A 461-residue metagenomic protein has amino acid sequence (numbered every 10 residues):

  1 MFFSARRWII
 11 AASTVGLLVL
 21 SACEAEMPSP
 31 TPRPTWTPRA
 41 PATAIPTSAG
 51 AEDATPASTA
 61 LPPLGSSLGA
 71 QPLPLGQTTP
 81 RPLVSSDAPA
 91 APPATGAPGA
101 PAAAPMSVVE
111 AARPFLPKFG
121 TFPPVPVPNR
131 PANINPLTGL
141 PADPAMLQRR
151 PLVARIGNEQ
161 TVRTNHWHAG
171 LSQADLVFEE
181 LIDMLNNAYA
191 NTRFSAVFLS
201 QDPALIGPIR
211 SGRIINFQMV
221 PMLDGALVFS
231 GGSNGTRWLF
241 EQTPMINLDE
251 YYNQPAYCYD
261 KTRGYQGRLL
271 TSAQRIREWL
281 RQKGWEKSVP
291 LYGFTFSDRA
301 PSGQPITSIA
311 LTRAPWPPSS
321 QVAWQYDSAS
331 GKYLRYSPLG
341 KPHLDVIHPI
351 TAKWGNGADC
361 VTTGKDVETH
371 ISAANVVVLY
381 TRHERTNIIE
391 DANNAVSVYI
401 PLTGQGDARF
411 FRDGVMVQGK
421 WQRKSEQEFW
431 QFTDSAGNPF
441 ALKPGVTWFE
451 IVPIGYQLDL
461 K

Functional and structural regions predicted by a protein language model:
F2-A12: Bacterial N-terminal signal peptides that target proteins for export
F3-S4, E24, Y259, V361: Secreted/luminal cysteine- and crosslink-motif detector
A12-S13, D87: A periodicity- and composition-biased signal for non-globular, repetitive helical segments
C23-R130: Ser/Thr-rich, Proline-interspersed low-complexity disordered segments
M106-F178, L185-K461: A surface/extracellular/periplasmic glyco- and lipid-processing/surface-interacting theme
